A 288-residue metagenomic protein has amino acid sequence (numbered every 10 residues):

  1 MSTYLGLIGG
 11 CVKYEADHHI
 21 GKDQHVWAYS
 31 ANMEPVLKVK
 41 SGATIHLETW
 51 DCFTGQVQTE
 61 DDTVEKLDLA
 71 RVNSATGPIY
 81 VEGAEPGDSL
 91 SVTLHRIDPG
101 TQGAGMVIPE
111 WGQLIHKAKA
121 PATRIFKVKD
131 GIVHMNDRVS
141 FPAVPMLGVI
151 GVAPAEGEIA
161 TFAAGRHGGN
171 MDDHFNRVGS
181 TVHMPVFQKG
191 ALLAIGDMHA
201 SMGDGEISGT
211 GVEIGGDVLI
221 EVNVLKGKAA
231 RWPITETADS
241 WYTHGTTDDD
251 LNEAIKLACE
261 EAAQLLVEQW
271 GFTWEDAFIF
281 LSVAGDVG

Functional and structural regions predicted by a protein language model:
T3-E15: Bacterial Sec-dependent signal peptides at the C-terminal "C-region" and cleavage site
D17-L67: N-terminal, Lys/Arg-enriched amphipathic/low-complexity engagement segments that precede the first folded domain
G21-S30, D68-T76, I159-H167: Short, structured beta-strand/loop micro-motifs enriched in basic residues and often containing a Trp
L47, S89-V92, M184: A generic structural signal for residues embedded in beta-strands
C52-T63, I97-V107, G190-A200: Short, Lys/Arg- and Gly-enriched loop/turn segments at beta-strand edges
R96-V178: Intrinsically disordered, low-complexity linker/loop segments enriched in Gly/Pro and charged/polar residues
A143-N252, A263: Conserved mixed alpha/beta catalytic, RNA-binding, or beta-rich assembly cores of soluble enzyme, regulatory
